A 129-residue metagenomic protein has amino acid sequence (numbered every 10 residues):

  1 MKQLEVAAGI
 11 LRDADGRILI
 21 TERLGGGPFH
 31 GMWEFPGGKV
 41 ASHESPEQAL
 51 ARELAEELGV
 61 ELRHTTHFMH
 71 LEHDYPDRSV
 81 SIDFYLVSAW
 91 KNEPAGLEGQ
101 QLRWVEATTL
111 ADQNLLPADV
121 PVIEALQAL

Functional and structural regions predicted by a protein language model:
M1-I18, K39: Conserved N-terminal beta-strand and adjoining loop/helix that marks the start of the Nudix/MutT-like hydrolase domain
E5-A7, G16, V80-D83, Q100: Change "...and in nucleic-acid phosphodiester-cleaving endonucleases..." to "...and in nucleic-acid processing enzymes
D13, E61, H70-P94, R103 (+1 more regions): Active-site-adjacent beta-strand/loop module that shapes the phosphate/pyrophosphate-binding cleft
R17-E56: Conserved Nudix-box catalytic region and its N-terminal flanking loop in Nudix hydrolases and closely related
E57-H64: Short secondary-structure junctions
L86-S88, P94-L126: NUDIX/MutT-family hydrolases
